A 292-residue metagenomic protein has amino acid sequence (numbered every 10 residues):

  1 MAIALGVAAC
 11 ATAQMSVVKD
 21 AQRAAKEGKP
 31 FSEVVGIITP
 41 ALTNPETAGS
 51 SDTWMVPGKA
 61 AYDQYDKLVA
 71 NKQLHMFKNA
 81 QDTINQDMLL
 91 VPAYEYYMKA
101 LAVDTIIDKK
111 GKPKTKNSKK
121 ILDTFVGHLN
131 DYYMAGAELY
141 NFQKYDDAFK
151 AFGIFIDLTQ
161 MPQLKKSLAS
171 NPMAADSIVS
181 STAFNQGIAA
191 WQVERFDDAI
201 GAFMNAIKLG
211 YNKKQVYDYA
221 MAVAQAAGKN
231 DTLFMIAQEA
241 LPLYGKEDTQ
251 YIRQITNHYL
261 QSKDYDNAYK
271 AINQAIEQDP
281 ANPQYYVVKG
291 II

Functional and structural regions predicted by a protein language model:
Q14-Q73, T83: Start-of-domain marker
D20, P57, Q64, H128 (+6 more regions): Structural register within alpha-helical repeat arrays
A24, A61, L139, A183 (+3 more regions): Residue at a conserved register position within TPR or TPR-like alpha-solenoid repeats
E27-G28, Q64, D87, F142 (+3 more regions): Structural motif corresponding to the intra-repeat A-B loop/turn of tetratricopeptide repeats
E46-G49, T105, Q160, Y211 (+2 more regions): Short coil turns that delineate tetratricopeptide repeat
T53, L164-N171, T182, Q215-V216 (+2 more regions): TPR alpha-solenoid repeat register
A60-S181, D197: Short coil/linker segments at helix-helix boundaries
